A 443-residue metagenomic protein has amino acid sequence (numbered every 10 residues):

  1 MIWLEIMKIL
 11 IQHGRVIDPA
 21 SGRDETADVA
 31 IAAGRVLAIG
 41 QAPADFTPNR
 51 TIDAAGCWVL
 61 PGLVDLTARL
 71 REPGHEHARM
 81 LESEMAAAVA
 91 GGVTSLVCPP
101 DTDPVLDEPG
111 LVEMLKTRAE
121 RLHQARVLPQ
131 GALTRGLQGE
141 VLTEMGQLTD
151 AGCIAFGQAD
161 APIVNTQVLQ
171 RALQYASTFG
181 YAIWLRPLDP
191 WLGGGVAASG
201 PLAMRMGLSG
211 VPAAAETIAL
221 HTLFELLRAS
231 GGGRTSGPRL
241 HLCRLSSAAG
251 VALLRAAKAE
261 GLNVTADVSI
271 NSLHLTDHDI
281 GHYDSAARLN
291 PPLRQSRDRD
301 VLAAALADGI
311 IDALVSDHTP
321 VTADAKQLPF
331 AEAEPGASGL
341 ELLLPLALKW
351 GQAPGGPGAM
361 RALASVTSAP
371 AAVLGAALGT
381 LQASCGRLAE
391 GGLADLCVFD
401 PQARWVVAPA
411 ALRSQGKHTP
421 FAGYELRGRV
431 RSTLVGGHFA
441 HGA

Functional and structural regions predicted by a protein language model:
W3-G62: Histidine-rich, glycine-flanked metal-binding segment
G14, G34, G56, T67 (+14 more regions): Divalent metal-coordination and catalytic microenvironments
A54-A119: Metal-associated gating/positioning segment near the N- to mid-region
L66-R79, L128-V141, L208-V211: Active-site mouth loops of central-metabolism enzymes
P109-R126, Q130, Q174-L185, L342 (+1 more regions): Alpha-helix-loop-beta-strand connector modules within alpha/beta enzyme cores
L142-L314: Histidine/acidic residue-rich metal-binding segments in metalloenzymes
R205-G237, D312-L314, T319-P401: His/Asp/Glu-enriched, well-ordered alpha-helical/loop segment that forms or immediately abuts the divalent-metal
P329-E332, E390-A443: C-terminal cap of metal-dependent C-N hydrolases
